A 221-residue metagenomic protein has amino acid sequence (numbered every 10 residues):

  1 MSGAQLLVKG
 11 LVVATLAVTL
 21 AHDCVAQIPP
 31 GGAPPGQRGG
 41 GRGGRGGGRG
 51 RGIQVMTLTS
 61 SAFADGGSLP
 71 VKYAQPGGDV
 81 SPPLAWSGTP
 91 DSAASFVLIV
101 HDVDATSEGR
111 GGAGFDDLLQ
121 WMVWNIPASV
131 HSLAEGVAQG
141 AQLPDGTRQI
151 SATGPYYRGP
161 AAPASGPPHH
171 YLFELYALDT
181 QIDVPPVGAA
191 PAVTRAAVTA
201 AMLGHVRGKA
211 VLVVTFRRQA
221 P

Functional and structural regions predicted by a protein language model:
M1-L6: N-terminal secretory signal peptides that target proteins for export/translocation
K9-D23: Bacterial N-terminal signal peptides
V25-P221: N-terminus-centered regions that define maturation/targeting leaders and the start of the first functional domain
